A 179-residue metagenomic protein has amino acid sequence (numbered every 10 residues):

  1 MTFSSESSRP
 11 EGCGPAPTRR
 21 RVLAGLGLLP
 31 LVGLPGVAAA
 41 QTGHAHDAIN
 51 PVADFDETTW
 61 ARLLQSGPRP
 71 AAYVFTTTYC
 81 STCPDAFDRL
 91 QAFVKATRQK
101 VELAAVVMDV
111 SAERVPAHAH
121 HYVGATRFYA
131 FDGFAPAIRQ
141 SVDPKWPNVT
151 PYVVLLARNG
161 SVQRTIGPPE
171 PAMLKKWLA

Functional and structural regions predicted by a protein language model:
M1-P17, L28-V32: N-terminal secretory signal peptides
A16-R21, L29-G43: N-terminal twin-arginine translocation
A38-R62: N-terminal "domain-start" segment that seeds a small globular fold
V52-F55, R127-D132: Short acidic-hydrophobic, aromatic-tinged amphipathic segments that line or gate anion-handling sites
S66-Y79: Short active-site neighborhood of thiol/selenol oxidoreductases, capturing the structured segment around
C80-C83, V153: The canonical Cys-X-X-Cys-His
P84-Y122, P136-A137: Structural microenvironment flanking redox-active thiols in thiol-disulfide oxidoreductases
F134-K176: Thiol/disulfide oxidoreductase modules built on the thioredoxin-like
